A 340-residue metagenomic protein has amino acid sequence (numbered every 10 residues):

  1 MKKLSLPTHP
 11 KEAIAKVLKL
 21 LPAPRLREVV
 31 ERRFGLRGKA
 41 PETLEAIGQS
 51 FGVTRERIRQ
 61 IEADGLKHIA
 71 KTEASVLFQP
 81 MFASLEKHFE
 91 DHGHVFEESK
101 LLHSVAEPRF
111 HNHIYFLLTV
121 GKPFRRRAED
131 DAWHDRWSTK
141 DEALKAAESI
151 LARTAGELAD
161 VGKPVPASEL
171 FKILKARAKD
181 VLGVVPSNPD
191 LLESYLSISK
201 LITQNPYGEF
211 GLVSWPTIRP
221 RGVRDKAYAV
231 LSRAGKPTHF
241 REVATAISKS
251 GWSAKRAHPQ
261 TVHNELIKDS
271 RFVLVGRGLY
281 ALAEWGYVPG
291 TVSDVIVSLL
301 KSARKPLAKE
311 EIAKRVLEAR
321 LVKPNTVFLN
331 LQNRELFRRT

Functional and structural regions predicted by a protein language model:
M1-T340: C-terminal non-catalytic scaffold/interaction domains in large multidomain proteins
